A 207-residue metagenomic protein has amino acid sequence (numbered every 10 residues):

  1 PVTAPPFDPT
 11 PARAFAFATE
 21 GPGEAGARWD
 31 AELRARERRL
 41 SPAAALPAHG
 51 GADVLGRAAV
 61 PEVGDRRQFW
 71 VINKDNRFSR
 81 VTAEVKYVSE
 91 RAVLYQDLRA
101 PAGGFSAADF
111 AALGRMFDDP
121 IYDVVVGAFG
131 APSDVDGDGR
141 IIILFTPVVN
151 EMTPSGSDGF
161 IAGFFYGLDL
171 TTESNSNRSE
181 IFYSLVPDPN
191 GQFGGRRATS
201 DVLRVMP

Functional and structural regions predicted by a protein language model:
P1-S89: N-terminal low-structure segments adjacent to metalloprotease catalytic domains across cellular compartments
V88-P207: Juxtacatalytic substrate-recognition/specificity segment
